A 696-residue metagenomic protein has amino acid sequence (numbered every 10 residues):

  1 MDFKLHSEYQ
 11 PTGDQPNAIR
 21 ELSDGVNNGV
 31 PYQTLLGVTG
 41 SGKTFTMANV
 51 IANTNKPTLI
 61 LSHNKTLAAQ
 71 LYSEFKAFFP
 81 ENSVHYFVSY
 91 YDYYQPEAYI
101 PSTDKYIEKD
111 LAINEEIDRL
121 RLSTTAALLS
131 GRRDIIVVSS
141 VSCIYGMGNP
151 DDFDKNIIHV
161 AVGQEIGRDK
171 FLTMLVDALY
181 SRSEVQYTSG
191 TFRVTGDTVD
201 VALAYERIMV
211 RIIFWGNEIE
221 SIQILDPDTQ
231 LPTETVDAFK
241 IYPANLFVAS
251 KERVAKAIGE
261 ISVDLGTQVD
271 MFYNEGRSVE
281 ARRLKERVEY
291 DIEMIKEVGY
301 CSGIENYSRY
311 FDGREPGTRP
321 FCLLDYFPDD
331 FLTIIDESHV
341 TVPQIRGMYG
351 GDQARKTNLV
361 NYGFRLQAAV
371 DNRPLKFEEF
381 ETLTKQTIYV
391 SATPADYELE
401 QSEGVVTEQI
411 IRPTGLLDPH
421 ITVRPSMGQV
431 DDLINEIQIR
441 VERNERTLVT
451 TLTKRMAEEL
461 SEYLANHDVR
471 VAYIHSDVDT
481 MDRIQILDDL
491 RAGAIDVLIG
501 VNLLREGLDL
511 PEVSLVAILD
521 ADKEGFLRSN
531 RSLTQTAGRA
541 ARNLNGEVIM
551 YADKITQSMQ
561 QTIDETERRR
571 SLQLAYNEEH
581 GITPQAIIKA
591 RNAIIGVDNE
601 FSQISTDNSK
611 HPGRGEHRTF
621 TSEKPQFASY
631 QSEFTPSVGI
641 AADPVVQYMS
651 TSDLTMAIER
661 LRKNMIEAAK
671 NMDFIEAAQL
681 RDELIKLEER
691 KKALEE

Functional and structural regions predicted by a protein language model:
M1-L36: Conserved pre-motif I regulatory segment
N27-T34, K56-P57, R133-I135, E445-R446: Pre-Walker A (Motif I) flank of P-loop NTPase domains
N28-V50: Walker A/P-loop
P57-A69, Y86, R277-E280, R440-E462: Conserved strand-helix element at the start of the C-terminal RecA-like helicase core
A69-A77, E97-Y99, E459-Y463: Short amphipathic alpha-helical segment within the helicase RecA-like ATPase core that mediates nucleic-acid
P80-Y90, G303, R446-L448, L460-D482: Conserved RecA-like helicase motor-core motifs
F87-D432, E436-E442, S461, A465 (+2 more regions): N-terminal cationic and glycine-rich segments that engage phosphates or anionic surfaces
V478-G500: Conserved helicase ATPase core of P-loop NTP-dependent helicases/translocases
